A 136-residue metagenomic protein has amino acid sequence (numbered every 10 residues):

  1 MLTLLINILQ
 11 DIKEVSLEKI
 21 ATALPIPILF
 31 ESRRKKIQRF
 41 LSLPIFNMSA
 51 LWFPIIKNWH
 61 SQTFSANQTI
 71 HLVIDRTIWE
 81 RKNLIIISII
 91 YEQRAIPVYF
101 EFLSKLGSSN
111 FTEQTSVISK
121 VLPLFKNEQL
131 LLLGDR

Functional and structural regions predicted by a protein language model:
M1-R136: Conserved, well-structured functional cores that handle cations and Mg-NTP chemistry
